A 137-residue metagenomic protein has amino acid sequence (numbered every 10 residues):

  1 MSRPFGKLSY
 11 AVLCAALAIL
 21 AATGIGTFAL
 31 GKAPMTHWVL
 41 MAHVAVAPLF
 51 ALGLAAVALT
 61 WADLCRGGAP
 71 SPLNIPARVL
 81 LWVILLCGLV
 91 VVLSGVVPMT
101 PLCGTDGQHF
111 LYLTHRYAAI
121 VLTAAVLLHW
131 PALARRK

Functional and structural regions predicted by a protein language model:
M1-K137: Membrane-embedded alpha-helical bundles that constitute the cytochrome b-like, heme-associated redox core of multi-pass
